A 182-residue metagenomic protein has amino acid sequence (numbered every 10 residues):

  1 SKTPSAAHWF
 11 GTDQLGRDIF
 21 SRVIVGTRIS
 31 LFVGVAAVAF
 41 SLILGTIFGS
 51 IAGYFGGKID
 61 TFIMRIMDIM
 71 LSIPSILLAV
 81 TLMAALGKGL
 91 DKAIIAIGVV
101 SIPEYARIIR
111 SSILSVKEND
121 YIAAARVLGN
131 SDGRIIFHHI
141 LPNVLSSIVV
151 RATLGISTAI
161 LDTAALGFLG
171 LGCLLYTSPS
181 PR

Functional and structural regions predicted by a protein language model:
S1-A37: Periplasmic/extracellular loop-to-transmembrane helix junction in inner-membrane transport proteins
W9, D13, F40-G45, G53-V116 (+2 more regions): Generic hydrophobic transmembrane alpha-helix motif, especially the helices
T12-R17, Y54-F55, L114, A124-R134 (+1 more regions): Short helix-to-coil transition segments within interhelical loops that connect adjacent transmembrane helices
I19, V23, T27, L31 (+5 more regions): Hydrophobic alpha-helical elements at and bordering transmembrane segments of multi-pass membrane proteins
R28-L44, G133-A165: Transmembrane alpha-helices
I47, G57-K58, S131-D132, G172: Short coil/turn motifs that cap or connect alpha-helices
L166-C173: Helix-terminus/linker motif at the lipid-water interface of multi-pass membrane proteins
Y176-R182: Conserved small/polar residues in nucleotide/adenosyl-binding loops
